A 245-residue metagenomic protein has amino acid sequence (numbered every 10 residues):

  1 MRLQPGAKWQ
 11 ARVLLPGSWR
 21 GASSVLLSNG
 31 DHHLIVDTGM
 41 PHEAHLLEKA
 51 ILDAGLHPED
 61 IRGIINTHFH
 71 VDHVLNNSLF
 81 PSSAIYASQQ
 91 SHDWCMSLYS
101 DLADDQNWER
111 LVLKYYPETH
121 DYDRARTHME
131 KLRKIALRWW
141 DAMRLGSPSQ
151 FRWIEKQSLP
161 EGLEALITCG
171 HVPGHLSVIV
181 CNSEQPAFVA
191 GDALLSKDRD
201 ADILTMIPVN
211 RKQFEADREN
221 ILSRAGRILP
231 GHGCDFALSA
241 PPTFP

Functional and structural regions predicted by a protein language model:
M1-D53, S177-L195: Conserved beta-strand hairpin/beta-sheet module of binuclear metal-dependent hydrolase folds, prominently
P5, L75-P81, L238-P242: Short loop/helix-cap segments at secondary-structure boundaries that form the rim of catalytic
L27, D37, I61, H68 (+6 more regions): Divalent metal-coordination and catalytic microenvironments
H33, I64, A84, F188 (+1 more regions): Hydrophobic "anchor" residues on beta-strands that sit immediately upstream of conserved functional sites
H42, I135-M143, S158, E164-I167 (+1 more regions): Metallo-beta-lactamase
A44-S91: Active-site metal-binding motif and surrounding structural segment of the metallo-beta-lactamase
Q89-D93, D192-L195: Short, acidic/turn-prone active-site loops that include or flank metal/cofactor- and phosphate-binding residues
Q90-I167, V209-G226: Metallo-beta-lactamase
